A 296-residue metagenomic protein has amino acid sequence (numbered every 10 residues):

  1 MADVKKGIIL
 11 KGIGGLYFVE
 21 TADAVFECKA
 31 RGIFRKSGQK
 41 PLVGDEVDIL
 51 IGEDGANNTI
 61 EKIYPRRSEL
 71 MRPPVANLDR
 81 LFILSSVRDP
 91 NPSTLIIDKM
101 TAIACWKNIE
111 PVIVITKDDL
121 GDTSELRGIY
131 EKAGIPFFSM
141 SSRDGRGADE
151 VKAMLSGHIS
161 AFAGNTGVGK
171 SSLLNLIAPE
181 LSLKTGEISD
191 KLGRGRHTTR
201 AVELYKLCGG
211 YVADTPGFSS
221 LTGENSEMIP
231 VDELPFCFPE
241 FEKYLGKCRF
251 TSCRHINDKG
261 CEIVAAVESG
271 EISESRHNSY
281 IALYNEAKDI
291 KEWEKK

Functional and structural regions predicted by a protein language model:
A2, I8-E20, K36: N-terminal "pre-motor" subdomain/linker immediately upstream of P-loop NTPase catalytic cores
D3, G15, G32, G38-V47 (+8 more regions): Helix-rich effector regions associated with P-loop NTPase G domains
Y17-T21, C28, I49: SH3/SH3-like beta-barrel fold
N91, G121-D122, R146, S219-L221: Catalytic P-loop NTPase motifs of RecA-like helicase/translocase cores
I96-K99: Charged helix-capping and loop-helix junction motifs
K117-V168: Canonical P-loop GTPase G-domain recognition
K170-G186: A conserved segment at the C-terminal end of the G1
